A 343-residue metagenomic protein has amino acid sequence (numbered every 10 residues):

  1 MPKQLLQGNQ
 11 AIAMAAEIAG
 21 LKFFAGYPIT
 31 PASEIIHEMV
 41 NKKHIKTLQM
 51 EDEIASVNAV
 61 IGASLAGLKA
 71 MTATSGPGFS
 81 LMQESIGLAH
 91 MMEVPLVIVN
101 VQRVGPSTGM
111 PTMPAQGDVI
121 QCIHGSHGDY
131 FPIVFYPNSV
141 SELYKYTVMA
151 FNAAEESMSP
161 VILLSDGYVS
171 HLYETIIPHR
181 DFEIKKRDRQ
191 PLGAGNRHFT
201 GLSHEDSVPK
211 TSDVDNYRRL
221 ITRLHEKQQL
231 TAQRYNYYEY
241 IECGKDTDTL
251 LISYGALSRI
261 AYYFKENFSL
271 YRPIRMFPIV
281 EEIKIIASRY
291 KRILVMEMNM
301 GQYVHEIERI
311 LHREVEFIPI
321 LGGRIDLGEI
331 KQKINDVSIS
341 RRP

Functional and structural regions predicted by a protein language model:
M1-G125, F131, K331-Q332: Thiamine diphosphate
Q7-I12, Q229-T249: Glycine-/acidic-rich phosphate or pyrophosphate-binding loops and their flanking alpha/beta elements
N41-K42, E226-K227, Y262-L270, H312-R313: Short helix-loop-beta junction
I45, M158-Y240: Conformationally flexible catalytic loops at phosphate/diphosphate-handling active centers
M113-G167: Conserved thiamine diphosphate
A256, A261-I285: Generic long, charged, amphipathic alpha-helical segments
M298-P343: Peripheral docking tails and interdomain loops at the edges of cofactor- or intermediate-handling domains
